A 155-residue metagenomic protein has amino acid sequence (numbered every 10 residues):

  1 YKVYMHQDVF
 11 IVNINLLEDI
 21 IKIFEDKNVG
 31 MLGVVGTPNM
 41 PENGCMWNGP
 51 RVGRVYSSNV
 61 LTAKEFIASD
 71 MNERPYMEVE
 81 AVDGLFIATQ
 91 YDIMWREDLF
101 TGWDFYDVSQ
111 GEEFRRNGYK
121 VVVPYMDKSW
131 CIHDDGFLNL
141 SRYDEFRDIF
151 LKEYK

Functional and structural regions predicted by a protein language model:
Y1, M31, V121: Short, Asp-centered acidic motifs that coordinate Mg2+ and/or phosphate in catalytic or ligand-binding sites
Y1-F10: Short beta-strand-to-loop acidic/aromatic patch adjacent to the donor-nucleotide binding site
Q7-D8, L32, F114: Generic structural signal for small/hydrophobic residues in well-ordered secondary structure, especially within
F10-I11, M94: A short, conserved beta-strand element in the Rossmann-like catalytic core that flanks the donor/metal-binding loop
I14-V55: Conserved donor NDP-sugar-binding/catalytic core segment of glycosyltransferases
F66-T89: A recurrent flexible, glycine/aromatic-enriched loop bordering the glycosyltransferase active site that acts as
A81, E97-K155: C-terminal catalytic/acceptor-binding lobe
